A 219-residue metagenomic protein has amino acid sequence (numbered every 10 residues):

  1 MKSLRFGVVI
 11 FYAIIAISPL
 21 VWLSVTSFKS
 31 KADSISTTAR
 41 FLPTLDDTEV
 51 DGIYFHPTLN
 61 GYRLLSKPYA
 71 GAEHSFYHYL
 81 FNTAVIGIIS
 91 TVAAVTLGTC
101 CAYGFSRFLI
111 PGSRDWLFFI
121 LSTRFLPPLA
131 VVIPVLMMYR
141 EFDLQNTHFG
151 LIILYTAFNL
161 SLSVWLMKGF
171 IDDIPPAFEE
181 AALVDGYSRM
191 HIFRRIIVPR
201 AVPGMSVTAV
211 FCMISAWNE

Functional and structural regions predicted by a protein language model:
K2-E219: A structural signal for multi-pass alpha-helical bundles of membrane permease subunits that mediate small-molecule
